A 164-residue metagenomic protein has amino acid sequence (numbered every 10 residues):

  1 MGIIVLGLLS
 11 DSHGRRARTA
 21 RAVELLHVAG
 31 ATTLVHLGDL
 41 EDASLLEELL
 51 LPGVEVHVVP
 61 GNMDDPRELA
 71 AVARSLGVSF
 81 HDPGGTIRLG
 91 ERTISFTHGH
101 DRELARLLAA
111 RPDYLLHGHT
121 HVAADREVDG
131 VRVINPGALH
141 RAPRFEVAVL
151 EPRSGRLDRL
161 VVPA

Functional and structural regions predicted by a protein language model:
M1-L51, P66-A71, S75-V78, D82: N-terminal active-site segment of His-dependent metallophosphoesterases
I3, P83-G90, A110, E127-A164: Binuclear metal-dependent phosphoesterase catalytic core
L9-S10, T33-D39, V56-N62, S95-H98 (+2 more regions): Active-site neighborhood of phospho(di)ester-bond hydrolases with catalytic His/Asp-centered motifs
H13-R18, E41-S44, M63-L69, D101-R106 (+2 more regions): Active-site environment of divalent metal-dependent phosphoester hydrolases
A29, V54, A110: Structured loop/turn residues at beta-strand edges in well-structured enzyme cores
S44-G61, G130-V133: Short acidic, glycine/proline-enriched helix-loop-strand junctions
L49-L51, A70-R74, A105-A110, A124-G130: Short loop/helix-cap segments at secondary-structure boundaries that form the rim of catalytic
G53-H98: Helix-adjacent hinge/juxtasegments
